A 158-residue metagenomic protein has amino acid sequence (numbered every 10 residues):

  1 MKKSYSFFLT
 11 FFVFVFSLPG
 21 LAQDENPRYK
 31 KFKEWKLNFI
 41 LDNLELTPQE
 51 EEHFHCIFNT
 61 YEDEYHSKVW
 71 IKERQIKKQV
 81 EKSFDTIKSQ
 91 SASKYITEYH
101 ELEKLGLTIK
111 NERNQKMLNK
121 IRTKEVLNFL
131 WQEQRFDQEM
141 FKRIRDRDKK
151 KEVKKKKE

Functional and structural regions predicted by a protein language model:
M1-R28: Bacterial Sec-dependent N-terminal signal peptides
K3-S4, D24, E52, K78 (+1 more regions): Intrinsic disorder/low-complexity segments enriched in polar/small residues
S17, E62-Y65, D137-M140: A short hydrophobic/aromatic micro-motif that marks alpha-helical segments and, especially, helix-coil
A22-Q23, D85-I96, K150-K156: Membrane-interacting alpha-helical segments
D24-I40: Short N-terminal segments immediately surrounding and downstream of signal-peptide cleavage
K31, L107-E158: Amphipathic, charged alpha-helical segments and their helix-to-coil junctions in extracytoplasmic/peripheral assemblies
K36, I40-L44, P48-K120: Amphipathic alpha-helical segments
